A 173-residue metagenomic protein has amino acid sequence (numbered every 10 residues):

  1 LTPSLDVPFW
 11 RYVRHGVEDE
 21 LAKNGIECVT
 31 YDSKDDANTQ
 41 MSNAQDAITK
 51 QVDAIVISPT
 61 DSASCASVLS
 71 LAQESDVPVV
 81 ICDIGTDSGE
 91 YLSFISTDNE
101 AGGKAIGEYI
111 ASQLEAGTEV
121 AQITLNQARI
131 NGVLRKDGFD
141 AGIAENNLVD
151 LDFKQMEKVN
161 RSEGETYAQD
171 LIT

Functional and structural regions predicted by a protein language model:
L1-T173: A residue-level marker of the well-folded mature domains of exported/periplasmic proteins
